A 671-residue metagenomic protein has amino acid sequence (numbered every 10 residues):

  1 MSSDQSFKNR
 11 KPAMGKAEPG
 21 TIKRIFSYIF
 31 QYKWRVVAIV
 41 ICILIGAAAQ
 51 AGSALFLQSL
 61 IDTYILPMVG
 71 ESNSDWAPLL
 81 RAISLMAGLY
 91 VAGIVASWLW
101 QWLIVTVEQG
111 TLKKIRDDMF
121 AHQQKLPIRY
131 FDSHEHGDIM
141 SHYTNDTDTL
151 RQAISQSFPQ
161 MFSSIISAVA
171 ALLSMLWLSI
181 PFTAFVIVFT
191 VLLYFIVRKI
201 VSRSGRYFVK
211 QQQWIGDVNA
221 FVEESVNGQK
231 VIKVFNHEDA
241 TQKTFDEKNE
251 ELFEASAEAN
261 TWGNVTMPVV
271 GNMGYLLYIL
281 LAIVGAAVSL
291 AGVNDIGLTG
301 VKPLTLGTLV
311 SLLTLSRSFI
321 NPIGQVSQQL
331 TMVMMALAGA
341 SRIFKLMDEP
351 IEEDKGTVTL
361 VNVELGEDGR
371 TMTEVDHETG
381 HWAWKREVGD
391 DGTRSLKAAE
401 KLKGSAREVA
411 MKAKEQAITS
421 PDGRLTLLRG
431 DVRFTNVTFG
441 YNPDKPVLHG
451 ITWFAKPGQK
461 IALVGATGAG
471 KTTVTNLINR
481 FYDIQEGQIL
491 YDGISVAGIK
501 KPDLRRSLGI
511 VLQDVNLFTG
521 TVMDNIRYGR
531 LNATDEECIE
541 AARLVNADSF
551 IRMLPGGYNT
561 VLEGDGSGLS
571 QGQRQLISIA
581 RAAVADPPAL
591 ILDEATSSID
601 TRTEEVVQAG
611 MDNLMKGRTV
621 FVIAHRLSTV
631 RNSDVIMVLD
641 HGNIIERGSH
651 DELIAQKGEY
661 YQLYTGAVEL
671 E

Functional and structural regions predicted by a protein language model:
M1-Q50, I65-L85, W100-I104, E108 (+10 more regions): Membrane-integrated ABC transporters
S3-A13, Q109, D117-S141, N145-T147 (+5 more regions): Short intracellular "coupling" helices and adjacent cytoplasmic loop segments at the cytosolic face of multi-pass
K11-E18, I41-C42, A49-D62, L89-H136 (+12 more regions): Juxtamembrane helix-loop junctions of ABC transporter transmembrane domains
Q31, R35-I45, P159-K210, I283-L304 (+1 more regions): Transmembrane helices of ABC transporter permease
V36-L99, L176-P181, I283, L290-L306: Transmembrane helix-loop-helix hairpins at lipid-water interfaces of multipass membrane proteins, especially the type-1
I128-R129, N145-I154, F158, F162 (+7 more regions): An intracellular "coupling" helix at the cytosolic face of ABC transporter transmembrane type-1 domains
S174-V188, W262-S341, L346-M347, R370-E415: Helix-loop-helix
V363-E671: ABC-type nucleotide-binding domain
